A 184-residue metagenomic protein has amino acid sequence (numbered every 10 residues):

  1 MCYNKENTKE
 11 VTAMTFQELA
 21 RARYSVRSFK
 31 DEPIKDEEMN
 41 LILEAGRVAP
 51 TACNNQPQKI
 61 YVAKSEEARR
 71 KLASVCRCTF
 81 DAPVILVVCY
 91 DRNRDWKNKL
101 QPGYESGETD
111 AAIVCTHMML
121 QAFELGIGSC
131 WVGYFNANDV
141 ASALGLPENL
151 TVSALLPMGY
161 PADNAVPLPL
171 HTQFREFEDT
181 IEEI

Functional and structural regions predicted by a protein language model:
M1-A13: Short, Lys/Arg-enriched N-terminal segments with co-localized hydrophobic residues within the first ~10-30 amino acids
F16-D31, E38, Q101-P102, A154-I184: C-terminal helix-cap and adjacent tail motif
S28-F29, K59, G128-W131: Short catalytic-loop micro-motif centered on adjacent basic/acidic residues
N40-E44, V48-V114: Glycine/small-residue-rich phosphate/adenosyl-binding loop
G46-R47, L86, P102-A143: Small-aliphatic-rich amphipathic alpha-helix that forms the alpha element of a beta-alpha
P83, L150-L156: Short hydrophobic/aromatic-enriched beta-strand-loop microsegments
Y90, Y134, Y160: Short secondary-structure boundary segments
S142-P147, L168-L170: Short proline/glycine-enriched turn/loop segments at secondary-structure junctions
